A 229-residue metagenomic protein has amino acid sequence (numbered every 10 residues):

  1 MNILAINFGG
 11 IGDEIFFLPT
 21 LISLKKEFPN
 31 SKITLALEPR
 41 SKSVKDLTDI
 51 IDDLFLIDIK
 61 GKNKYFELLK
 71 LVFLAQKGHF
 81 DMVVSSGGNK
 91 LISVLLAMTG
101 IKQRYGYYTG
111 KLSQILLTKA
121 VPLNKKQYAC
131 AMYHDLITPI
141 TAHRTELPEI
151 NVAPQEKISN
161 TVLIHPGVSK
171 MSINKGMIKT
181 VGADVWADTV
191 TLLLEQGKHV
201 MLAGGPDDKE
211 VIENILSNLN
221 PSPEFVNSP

Functional and structural regions predicted by a protein language model:
M1-P229: Catalytic machinery of carbohydrate-active enzymes, primarily nucleotide-sugar-dependent glycosyltransferases
